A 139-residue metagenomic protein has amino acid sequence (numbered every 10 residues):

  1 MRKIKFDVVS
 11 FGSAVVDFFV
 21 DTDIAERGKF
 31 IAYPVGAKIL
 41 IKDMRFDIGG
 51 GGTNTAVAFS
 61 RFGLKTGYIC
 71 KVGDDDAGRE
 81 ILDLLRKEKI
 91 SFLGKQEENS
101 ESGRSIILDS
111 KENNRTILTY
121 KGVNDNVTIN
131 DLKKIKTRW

Functional and structural regions predicted by a protein language model:
M1-G67: Glycine-rich phosphate/adenosyl-contacting loop at the front of the ribokinase-like
I31-Y33, A37-D43, R61-W139: Conserved N-terminal subdomain of the carbohydrate kinase-like
